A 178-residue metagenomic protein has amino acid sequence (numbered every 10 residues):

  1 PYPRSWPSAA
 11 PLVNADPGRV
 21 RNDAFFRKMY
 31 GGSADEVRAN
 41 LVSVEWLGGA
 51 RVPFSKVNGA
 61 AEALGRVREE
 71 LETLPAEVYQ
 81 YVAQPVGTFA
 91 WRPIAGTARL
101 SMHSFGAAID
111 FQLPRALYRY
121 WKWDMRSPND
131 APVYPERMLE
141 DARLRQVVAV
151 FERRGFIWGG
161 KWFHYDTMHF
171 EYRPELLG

Functional and structural regions predicted by a protein language model:
P1-W162: Cell-envelope/glycan interface and biosynthesis
R153-G178: A cross-kingdom marker for long, charged
